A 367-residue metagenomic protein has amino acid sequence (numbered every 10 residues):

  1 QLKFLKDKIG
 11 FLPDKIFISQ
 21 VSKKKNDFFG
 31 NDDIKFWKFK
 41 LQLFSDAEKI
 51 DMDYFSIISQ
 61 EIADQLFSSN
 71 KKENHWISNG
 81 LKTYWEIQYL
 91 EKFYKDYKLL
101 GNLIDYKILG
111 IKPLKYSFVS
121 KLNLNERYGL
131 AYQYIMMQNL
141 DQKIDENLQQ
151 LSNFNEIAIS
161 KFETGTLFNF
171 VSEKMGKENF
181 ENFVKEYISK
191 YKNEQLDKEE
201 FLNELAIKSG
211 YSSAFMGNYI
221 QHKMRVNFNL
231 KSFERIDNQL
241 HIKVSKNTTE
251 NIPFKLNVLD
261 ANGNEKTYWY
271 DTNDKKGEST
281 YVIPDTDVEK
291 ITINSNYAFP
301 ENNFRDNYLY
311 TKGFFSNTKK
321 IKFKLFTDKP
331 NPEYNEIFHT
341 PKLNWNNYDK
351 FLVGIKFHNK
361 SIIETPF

Functional and structural regions predicted by a protein language model:
Q1-Y89, E301: Juxtacatalytic substrate-recognition/specificity segment
I9-P13, I62-L66, N70, W85-F93 (+6 more regions): A generic secondary-structure signal for well-formed alpha-helical elements
P13, E146-Q150, F154-E234: Amphipathic alpha-helical substructures
I16-F17, N179-F180, S212-F215, F228-S295: Beta-strand-rich binding/interaction modules
N26-G30, Y89-D96, K112-P113, K192-D197 (+2 more regions): Secretory-pathway/luminal and periplasmic proteins that interact with or process carbohydrate-rich
D33-I34, S56-I62, Y132-L148, N331-E333: Active-site-adjacent bridging/hinge elements
D51-M52, N79-T166, Y191: Acidic/His/Gly-enriched intrinsically disordered linker/tail segments that often contain short helix/coil "MoRF-like"
V282-P284, N294-F367: Outer-membrane beta-barrel initiation region
